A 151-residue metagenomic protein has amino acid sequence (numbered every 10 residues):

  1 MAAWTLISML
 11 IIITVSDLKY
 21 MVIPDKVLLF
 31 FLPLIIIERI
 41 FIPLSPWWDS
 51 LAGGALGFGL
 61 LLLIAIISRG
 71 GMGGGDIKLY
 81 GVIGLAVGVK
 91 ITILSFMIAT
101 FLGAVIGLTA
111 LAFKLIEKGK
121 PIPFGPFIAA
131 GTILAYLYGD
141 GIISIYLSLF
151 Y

Functional and structural regions predicted by a protein language model:
M1-A2: Transmembrane helix-loop-helix
S8-V105, I145-Y151: Functional transmembrane core segments of multi-pass inner-membrane proteins
Y20, F124-F127, Y138, Y146: Aromatic side chains
I36-R39, I133-L137: Aromatic-anchored segments of alpha-helical transmembrane domains
F41, I67, A112-F113, L137-Y138: Helix-loop junctions at the membrane-solvent interface of multi-pass transporters, primarily the C-terminal
T109-L134: Interfacial loop-to-transmembrane junctions
